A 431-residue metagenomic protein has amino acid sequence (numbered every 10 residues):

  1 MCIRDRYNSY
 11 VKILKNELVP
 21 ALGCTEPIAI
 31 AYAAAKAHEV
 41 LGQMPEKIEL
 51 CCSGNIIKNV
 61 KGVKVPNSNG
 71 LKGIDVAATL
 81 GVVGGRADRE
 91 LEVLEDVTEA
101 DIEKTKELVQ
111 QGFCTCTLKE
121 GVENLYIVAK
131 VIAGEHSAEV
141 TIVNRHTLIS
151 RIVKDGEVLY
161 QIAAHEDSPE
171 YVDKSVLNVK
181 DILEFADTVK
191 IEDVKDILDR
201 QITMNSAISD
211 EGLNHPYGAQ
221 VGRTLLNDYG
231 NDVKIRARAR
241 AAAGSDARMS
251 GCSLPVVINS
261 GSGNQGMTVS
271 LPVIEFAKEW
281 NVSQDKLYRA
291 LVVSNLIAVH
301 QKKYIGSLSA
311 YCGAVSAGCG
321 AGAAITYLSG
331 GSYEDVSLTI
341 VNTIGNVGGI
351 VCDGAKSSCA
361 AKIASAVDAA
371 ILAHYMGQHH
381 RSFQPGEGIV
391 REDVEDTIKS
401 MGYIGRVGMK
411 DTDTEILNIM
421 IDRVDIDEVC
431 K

Functional and structural regions predicted by a protein language model:
M1-I3: Short, small-residue-biased leader/transition segments that mark boundaries at the very start of proteins
Y10-P20, I56-K64, A247-I258, A298-L308 (+1 more regions): Glycine/charged-rich beta-loop-alpha catalytic/anionic-binding loops adjacent to active sites
P20-K36, L254-L271, C312-S316: Conserved phosphate/anionic-ligand binding catalytic regions in large, soluble enzymes, centered on
A21-T25, N55-N59, P66, N144-H146 (+7 more regions): A structural signal for small-residue-enriched, beta-sheet-centric alpha/beta enzyme cores and oligomeric scaffold folds
I28-I127, V131: Early transmembrane hairpin of solute transport permeases
A37-V40, P66, F276-R289, V299-S365 (+1 more regions): Hydrophobic alpha-helical bundle architecture
M44-I48, R89-L94, C116-T117, E192-L198 (+7 more regions): Flexible, glycine/charged-enriched surface loops at secondary-structure junctions
V109-G251, I416-K431: Signature of multi-pass transmembrane helix bundles
